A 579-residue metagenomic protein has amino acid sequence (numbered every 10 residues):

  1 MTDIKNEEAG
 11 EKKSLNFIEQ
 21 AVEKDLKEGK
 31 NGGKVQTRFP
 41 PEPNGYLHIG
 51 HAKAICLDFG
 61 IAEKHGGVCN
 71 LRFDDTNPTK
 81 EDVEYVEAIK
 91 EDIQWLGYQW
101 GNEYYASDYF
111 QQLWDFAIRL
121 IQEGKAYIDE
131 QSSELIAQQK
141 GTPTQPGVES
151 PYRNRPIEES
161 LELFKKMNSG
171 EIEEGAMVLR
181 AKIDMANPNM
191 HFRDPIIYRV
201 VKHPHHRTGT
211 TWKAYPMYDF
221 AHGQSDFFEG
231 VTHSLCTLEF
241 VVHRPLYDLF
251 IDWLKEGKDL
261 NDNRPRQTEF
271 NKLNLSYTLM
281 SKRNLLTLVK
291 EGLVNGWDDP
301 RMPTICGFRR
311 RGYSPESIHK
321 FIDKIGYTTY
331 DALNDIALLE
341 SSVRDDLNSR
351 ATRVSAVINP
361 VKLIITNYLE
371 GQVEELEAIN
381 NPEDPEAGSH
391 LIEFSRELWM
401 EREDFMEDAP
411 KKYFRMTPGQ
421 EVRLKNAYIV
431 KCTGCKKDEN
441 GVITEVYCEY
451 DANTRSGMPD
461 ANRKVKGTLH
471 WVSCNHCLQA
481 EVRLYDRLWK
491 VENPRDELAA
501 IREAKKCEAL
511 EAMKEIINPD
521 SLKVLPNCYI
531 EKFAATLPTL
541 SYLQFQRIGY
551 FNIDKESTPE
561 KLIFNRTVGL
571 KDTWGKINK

Functional and structural regions predicted by a protein language model:
M1-K13, K579: Basic/polar N-terminal segments that are highly enriched at the extreme N-terminus, encompassing both cleavable
K13-K90, H205-T237: N-terminal catalytic cores of NTP/NDP-binding nucleotidyl/phosphoryl-transfer enzymes
G29, D58, I89, L120 (+3 more regions): Residue-level signal for inorganic ion chemistry
P40-P43, R72-K80, N102-Q111, E134 (+5 more regions): Conserved short loop/turn motifs at secondary-structure junctions
L71, D75-N77, V83, Y105 (+4 more regions): Active-site cores that bind ATP or allylic diphosphates and position pyrophosphate for catalysis
Y85-Q111, F116-R119, G124-Y127: A glycine-rich helix N-cap at a beta->alpha junction
F240, R244, D248-F250, E316-H319 (+2 more regions): Core subunits and conserved enzymes of cellular information-processing and envelope-translocation systems across
D262-S342: Long, charged, mostly alpha-helical binding arms that flank functional sites
